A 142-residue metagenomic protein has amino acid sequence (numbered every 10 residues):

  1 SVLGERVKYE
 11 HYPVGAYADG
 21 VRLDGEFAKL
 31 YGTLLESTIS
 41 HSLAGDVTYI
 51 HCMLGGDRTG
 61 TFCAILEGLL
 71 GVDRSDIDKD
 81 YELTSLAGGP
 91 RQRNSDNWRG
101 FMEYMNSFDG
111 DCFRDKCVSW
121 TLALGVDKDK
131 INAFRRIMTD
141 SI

Functional and structural regions predicted by a protein language model:
S1-Y49, T61-I142: Cys-dependent protein tyrosine phosphatase-like superfamily
L54, R58-T59: Ser/Thr-glycine-rich phosphate-binding loops at phosphate-binding pockets of nucleotides, nucleotide cofactors
